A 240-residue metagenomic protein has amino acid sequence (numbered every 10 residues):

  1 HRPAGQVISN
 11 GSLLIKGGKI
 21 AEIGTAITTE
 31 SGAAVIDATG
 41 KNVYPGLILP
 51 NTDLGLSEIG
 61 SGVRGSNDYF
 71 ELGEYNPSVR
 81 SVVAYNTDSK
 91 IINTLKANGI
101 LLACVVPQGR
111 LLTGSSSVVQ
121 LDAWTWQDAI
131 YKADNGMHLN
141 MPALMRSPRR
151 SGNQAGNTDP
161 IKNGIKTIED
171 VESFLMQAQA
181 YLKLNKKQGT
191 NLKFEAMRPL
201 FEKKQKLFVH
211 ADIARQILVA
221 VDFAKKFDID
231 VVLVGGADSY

Functional and structural regions predicted by a protein language model:
A4-Y44: Histidine-rich, glycine-flanked metal-binding segment
T29-V82, A97: Replace "His-x-His-based motif
L54-S57, T87, R110-T113, A214-L218 (+1 more regions): Active-site environment of divalent metal-dependent phosphoester hydrolases
Y69-T113: Long, well-ordered early-domain segments
K96-V231: Polyanionic/metal-chelating signatures
V232-A237: Short internal beta-strands
